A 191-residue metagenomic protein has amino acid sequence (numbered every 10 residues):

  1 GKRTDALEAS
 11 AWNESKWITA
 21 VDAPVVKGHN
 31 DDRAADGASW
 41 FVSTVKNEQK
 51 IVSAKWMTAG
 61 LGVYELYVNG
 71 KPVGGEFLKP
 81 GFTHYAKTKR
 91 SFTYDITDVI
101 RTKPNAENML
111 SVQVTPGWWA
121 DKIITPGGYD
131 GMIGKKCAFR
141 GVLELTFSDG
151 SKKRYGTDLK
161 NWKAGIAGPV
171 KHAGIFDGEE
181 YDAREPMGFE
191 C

Functional and structural regions predicted by a protein language model:
G1-D5, F41-M187: Accessory beta-strand-rich segments of carbohydrate-active enzymes
E8-K50, A59: Solvent-exposed, flexible loop/coil segments flanking beta-strands in beta-rich domains
